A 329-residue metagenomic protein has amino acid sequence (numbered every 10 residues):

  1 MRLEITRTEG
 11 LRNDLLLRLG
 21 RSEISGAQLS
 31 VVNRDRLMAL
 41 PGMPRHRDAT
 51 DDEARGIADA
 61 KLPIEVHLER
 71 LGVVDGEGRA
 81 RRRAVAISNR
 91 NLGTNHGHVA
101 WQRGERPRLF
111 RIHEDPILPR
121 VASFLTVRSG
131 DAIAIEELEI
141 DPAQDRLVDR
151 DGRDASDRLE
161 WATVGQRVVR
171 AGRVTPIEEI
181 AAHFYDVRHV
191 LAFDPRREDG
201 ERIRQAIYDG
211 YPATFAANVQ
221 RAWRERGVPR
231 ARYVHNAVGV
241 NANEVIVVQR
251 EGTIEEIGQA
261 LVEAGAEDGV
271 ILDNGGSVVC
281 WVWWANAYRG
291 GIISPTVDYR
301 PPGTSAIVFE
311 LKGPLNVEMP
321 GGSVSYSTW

Functional and structural regions predicted by a protein language model:
M1-T126: Zymogen propeptides
T6-Q28, L40, V168, G172-A242: Conserved beta-alpha junction segments in alpha/beta enzyme cores
S25, V121, A162-V164, V234 (+1 more regions): A generic structural signal for well-ordered coil/turn residues at beta-strand boundaries that shape enzyme active-site
V31-V32, N89, T126-V127, R170 (+3 more regions): Hydrophobic side chains in beta-strands
A39, I135, V247-V248: Short hydrophobic/aromatic-rich beta-strand segments that constitute the beta-sheet cores of beta-sandwich/beta-barrel
P44-R47, E139-D145, Q249-T253, Y326: Short, solvent-exposed aromatic-acidic interface loops
V74-N218: Active-site-adjacent helix-turn-beta-strand microarchitecture at beta-sheet edges that either contains or buttresses
N95-D115, A222-L272, S277-W329: Conserved, well-ordered active-site substructure
